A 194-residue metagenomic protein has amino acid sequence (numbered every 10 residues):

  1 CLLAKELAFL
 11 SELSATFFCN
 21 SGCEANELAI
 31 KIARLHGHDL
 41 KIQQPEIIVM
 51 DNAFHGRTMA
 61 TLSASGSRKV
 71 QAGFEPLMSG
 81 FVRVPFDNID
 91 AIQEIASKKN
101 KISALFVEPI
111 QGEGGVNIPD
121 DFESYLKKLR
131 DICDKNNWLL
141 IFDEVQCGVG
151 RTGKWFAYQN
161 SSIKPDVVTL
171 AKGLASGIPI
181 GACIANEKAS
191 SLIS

Functional and structural regions predicted by a protein language model:
C1-S194: Conserved N-terminal phosphate-binding loop of PLP-dependent enzymes in the Aspartate aminotransferase
